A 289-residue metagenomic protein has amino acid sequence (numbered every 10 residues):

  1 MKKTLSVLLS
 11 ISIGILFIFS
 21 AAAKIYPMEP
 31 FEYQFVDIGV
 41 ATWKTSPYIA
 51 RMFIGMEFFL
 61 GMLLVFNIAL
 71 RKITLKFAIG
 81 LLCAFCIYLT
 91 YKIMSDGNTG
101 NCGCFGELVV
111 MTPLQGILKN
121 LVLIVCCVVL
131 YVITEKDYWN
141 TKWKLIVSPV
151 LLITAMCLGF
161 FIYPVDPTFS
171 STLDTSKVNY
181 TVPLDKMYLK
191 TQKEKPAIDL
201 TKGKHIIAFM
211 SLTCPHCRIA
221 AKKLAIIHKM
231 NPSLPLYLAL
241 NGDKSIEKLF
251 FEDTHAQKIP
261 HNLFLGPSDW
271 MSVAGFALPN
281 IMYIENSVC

Functional and structural regions predicted by a protein language model:
K3-Y26, P47-Y88: Functionalized membrane-embedded alpha-helices
C83-T134: Membrane-embedded alpha-helical segments of integral membrane proteins
N140-P167: Internal/C-terminal transmembrane anchor helices
C157-Y188: N-proximal helix/coil linker or "cap" segments that precede and/or mark the start of modular domains
P196-R218, L224, A239: Short active-site neighborhood of thiol/selenol oxidoreductases, capturing the structured segment around
I219-D253: Structural microenvironment flanking redox-active thiols in thiol-disulfide oxidoreductases
T254-I281: Short, internal strand/loop/helix patches that form the active-site neighborhood or redox-interaction surface
P279-C289: A short, hydrophobic beta-strand/beta-hairpin element that forms part of a small beta-sheet core
